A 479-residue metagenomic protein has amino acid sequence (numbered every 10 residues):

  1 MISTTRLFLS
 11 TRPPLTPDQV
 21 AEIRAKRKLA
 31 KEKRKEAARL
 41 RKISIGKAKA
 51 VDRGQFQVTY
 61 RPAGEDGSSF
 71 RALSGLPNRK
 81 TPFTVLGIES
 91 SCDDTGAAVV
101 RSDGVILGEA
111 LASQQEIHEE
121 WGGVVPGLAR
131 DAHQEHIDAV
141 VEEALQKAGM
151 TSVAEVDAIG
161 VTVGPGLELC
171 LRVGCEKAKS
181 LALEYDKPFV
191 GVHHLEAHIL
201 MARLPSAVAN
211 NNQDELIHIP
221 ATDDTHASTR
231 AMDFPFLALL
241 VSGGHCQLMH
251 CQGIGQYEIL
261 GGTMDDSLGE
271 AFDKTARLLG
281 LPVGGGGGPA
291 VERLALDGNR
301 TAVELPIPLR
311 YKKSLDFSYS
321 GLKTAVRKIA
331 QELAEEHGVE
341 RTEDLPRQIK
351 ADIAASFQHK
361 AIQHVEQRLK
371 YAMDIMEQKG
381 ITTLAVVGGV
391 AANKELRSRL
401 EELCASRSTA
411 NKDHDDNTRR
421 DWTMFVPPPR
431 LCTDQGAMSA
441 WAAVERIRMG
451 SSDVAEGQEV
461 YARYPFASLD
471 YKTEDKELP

Functional and structural regions predicted by a protein language model:
R27-K31, E36-L86, S90-S91, A98 (+10 more regions): A short helix-loop
R79-E155, V161-P165, R172: N-terminal beta-alpha supersecondary unit
V140-D157, A334, R368-T382: Phosphate/pyrophosphate-binding loops at sites that engage ATP/ADP/AMP, CoA/4′-phosphopantetheine, polyphosphate
V153-V163, Q378-V390, F425: Short glycine-rich phosphate-binding loop at a beta-alpha junction
G164, E168-C170, E184-T229: Active-site neighborhood for divalent-cation/phosphate handling
L171, I381-L403: Glycine-rich phosphate-binding loops at beta-strand->alpha-helix junctions
G191-V192, T383-L384, L403-S439, S452: Conserved phosphate-binding/catalytic loops in two-lobed NTP-binding clefts
Y311-D316, R327, E336-A385: Adenine-nucleotide phosphate-binding core of ATP-dependent small-molecule kinases
